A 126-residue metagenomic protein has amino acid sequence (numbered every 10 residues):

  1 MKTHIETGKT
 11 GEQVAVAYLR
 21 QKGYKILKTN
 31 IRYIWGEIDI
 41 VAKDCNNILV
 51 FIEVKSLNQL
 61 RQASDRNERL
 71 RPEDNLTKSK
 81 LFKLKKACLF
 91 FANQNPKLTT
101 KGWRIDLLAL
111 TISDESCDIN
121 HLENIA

Functional and structural regions predicted by a protein language model:
M1-T29: Acidic-basic catalytic patches of nuclease active cores, encompassing PD-(D/E)XK and other metal-cofactor nuclease
K2, E6, T10, W35 (+1 more regions): Residues at secondary-structure transition points
K25-L49: Active-site metal-binding core of divalent-cation-utilizing nuclease and nuclease-like domains
G36-I38, V50, W103-I105, C117: Change "...and in nucleic-acid phosphodiester-cleaving endonucleases..." to "...and in nucleic-acid processing enzymes
I40-A42, N46-R61, L84: Conserved catalytic cores of phosphodiester-cleaving nucleases, focusing on short active-site segments
D44, I48, L98-T99, I125: Positively charged, solvent-exposed patches that mediate nucleic-acid binding
S56-T111: Catalytic cores of nucleic-acid endonucleases
L110-A126: Short, low-complexity, polybasic intrinsically disordered segments
